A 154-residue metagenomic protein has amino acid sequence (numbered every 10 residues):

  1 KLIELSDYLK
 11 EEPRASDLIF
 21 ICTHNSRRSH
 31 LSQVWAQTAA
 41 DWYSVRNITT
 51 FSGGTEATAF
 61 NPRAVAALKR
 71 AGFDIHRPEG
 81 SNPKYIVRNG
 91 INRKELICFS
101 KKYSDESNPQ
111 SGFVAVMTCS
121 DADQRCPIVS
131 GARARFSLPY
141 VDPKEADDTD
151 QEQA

Functional and structural regions predicted by a protein language model:
K1-A154: Short polar/charged helix/loop
